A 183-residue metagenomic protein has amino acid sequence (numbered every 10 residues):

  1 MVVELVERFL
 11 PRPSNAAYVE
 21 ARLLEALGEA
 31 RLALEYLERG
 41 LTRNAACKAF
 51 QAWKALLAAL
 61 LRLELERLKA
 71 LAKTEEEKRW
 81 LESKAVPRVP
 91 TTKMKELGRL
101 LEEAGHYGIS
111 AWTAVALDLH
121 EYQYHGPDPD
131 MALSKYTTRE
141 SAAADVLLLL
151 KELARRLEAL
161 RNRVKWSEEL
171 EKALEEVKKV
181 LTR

Functional and structural regions predicted by a protein language model:
M1-T42: Charged alpha-helical initiation segments
F9, E66-R183: Long, charged low-complexity segments
R22, K48-A49, A142: Amphipathic alpha-helix face/heptad-repeat signature
L24-R31, E35, Q51-K54, L148-K151 (+1 more regions): Generic structural signal for well-ordered, non-membrane alpha-helices
A26, A33, A52, A59-L60 (+2 more regions): Alpha-helical solenoid scaffolds that mediate protein-protein interactions, centered on TPR/SEL1-like repeats but also
A45-A46, A52: Solenoid-repeat scaffolds in large eukaryotic assemblies
F50-Q51, E76: Short amphipathic alpha-helical surface patches that mediate protein-protein
